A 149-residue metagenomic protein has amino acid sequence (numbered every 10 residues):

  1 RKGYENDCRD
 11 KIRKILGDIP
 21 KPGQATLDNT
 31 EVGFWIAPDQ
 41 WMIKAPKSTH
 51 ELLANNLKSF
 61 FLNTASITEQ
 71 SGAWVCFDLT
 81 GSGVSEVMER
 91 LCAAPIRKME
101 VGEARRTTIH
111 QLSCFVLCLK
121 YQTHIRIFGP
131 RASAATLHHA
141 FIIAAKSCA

Functional and structural regions predicted by a protein language model:
R1-A149: Basic, glycine/lysine-rich polyanion-binding surfaces/domains
